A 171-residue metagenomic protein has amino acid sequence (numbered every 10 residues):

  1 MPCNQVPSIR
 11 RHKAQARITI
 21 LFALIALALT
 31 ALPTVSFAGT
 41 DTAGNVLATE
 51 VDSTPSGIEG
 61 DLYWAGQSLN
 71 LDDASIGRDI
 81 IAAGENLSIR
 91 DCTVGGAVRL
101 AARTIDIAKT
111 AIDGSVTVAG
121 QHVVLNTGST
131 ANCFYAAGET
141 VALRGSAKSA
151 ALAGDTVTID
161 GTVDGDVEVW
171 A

Functional and structural regions predicted by a protein language model:
M1-A14: N-terminal secretory signal peptides that target proteins for export/translocation
R10-R11, R17-I18, G44-N45: Polar/charged alpha-helical tracts
T19-A31: Bacterial N-terminal signal peptides
L32-S36: Membrane-interface motif at the C-terminal end of an N-terminal transmembrane signal
F37-A171: Soluble extramembrane regions of membrane proteins in the secretory/endomembrane system
